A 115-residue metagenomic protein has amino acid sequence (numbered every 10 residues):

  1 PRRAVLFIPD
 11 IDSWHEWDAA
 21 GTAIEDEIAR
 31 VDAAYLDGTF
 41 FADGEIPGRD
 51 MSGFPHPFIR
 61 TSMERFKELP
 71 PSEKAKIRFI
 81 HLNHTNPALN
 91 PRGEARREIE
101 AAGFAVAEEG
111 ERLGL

Functional and structural regions predicted by a protein language model:
R2-A4, I8-E111: Cap/insert and terminal regions of metallo-dependent hydrolase folds
L113-L115: Short beta-strand-to-coil "C-cap" segments at the C-terminal boundary of structured domains/repeats, marking
